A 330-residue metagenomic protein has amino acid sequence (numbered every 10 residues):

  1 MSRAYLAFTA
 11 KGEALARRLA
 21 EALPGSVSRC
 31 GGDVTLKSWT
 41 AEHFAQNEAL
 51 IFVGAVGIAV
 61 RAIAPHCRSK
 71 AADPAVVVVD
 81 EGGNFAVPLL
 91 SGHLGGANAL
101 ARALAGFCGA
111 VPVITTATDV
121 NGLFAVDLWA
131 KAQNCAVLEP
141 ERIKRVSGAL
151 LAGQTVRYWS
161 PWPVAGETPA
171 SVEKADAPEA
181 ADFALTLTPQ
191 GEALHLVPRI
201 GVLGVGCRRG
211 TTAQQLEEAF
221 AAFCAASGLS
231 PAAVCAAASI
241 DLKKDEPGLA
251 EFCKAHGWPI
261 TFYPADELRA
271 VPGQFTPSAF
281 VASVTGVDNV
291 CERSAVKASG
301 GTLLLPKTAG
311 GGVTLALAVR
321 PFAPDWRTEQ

Functional and structural regions predicted by a protein language model:
M1-S26, G31, L304, T308-G311 (+2 more regions): N-terminal basic/disordered segments at the start of proteins
S2, A75, P259: Residues at the starts of beta-strands that form the adenosine-phosphate
A4, F8-L15, L23-A64, A250-E251 (+2 more regions): Class I S-adenosyl-L-methionine
G12-R18, D33-L36, A45-A49, V53-N98 (+4 more regions): Conserved mixed alpha/beta catalytic, RNA-binding, or beta-rich assembly cores of soluble enzyme, regulatory
L23, C108, A255-H256: Short, structured coil segments at secondary-structure junctions
C30-G32, T115-A117, Y263-A265, P306: Conserved beta-strand termini and adjacent loop/short-helix elements that scaffold enzyme active sites in alpha/beta
I240-A295, S299-L303, A309-V313, R327: C-terminal non-catalytic interaction/assembly regions of soluble proteins
